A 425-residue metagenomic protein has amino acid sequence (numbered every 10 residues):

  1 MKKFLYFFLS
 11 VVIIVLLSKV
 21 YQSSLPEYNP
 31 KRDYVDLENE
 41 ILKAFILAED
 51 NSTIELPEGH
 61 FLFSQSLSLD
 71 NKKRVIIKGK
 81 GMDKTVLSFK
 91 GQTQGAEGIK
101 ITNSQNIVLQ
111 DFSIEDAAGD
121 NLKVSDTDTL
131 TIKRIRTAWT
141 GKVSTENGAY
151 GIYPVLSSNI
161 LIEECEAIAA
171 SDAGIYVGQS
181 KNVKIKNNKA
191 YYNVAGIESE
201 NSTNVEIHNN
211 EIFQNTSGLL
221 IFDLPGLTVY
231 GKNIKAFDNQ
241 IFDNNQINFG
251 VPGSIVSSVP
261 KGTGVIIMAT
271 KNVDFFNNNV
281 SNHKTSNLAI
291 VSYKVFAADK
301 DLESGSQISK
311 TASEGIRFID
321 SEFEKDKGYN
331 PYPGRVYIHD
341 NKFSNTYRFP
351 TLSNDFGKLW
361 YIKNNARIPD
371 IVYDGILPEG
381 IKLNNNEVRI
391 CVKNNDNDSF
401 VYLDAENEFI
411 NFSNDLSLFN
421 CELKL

Functional and structural regions predicted by a protein language model:
M1-F4: Positively charged n-region of N-terminal signal peptides that target proteins for export
Y6-K19: Hydrophobic membrane-insertion alpha-helices, especially the h-region of bacterial N-terminal signal peptides
L17-L42, H60: Right-handed parallel beta-helix/beta-solenoid
Y28-N39, N71-A118, G141: Right-handed parallel beta-helix/beta-spiral solenoid domain characteristic of secreted/periplasmic
I41-L42, S64, G91-K100, D116-K123 (+9 more regions): Extracellular beta-strand/beta-solenoid scaffold signature
A44-F63, V75-K80: Glycine-rich repeat segments that build the extracellular carbohydrate-interaction surface of secreted and virion
R74, K78-D83, Q105-D116, D128-G141 (+8 more regions): Right-handed parallel beta-helix
F296-L425: Acidic, glycine- and Ser/Thr-rich low-complexity intrinsically disordered tracts in extracellular/secreted proteins
